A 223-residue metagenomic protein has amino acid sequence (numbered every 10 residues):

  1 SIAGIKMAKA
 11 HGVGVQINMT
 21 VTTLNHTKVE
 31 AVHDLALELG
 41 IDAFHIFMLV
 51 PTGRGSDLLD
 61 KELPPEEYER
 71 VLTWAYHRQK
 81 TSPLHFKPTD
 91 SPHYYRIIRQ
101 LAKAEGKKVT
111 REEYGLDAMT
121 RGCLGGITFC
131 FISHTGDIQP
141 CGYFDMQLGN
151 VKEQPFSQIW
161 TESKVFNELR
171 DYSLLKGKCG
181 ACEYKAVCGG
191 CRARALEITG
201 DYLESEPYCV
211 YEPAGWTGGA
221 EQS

Functional and structural regions predicted by a protein language model:
I2-L124, F131-T135, Q147-V151: Radical SAM enzyme [4Fe-4S]-AdoMet core and its adjacent flexible, acidic and glycine-rich loops/tails across
G125-G126, V187: Short, basic and Ser/Thr-rich N-terminal targeting/leader segments
G126-I127, L174: A short helix-loop-beta-strand connector motif used in the catalytic cores of GNAT acetyltransferases and, in some
T128-F129, C179: Short hydrophobic/aromatic beta-strand element in the GNAT-like acyltransferase core that lines or flanks the acyl-donor
F129-F131, Y208: Residues embedded in well-ordered beta-strands
D137-I138, G142-S223: Flexible mid-to-C-terminal extensions adjoining Fe-S/redox cofactors in radical SAM and related proteins
